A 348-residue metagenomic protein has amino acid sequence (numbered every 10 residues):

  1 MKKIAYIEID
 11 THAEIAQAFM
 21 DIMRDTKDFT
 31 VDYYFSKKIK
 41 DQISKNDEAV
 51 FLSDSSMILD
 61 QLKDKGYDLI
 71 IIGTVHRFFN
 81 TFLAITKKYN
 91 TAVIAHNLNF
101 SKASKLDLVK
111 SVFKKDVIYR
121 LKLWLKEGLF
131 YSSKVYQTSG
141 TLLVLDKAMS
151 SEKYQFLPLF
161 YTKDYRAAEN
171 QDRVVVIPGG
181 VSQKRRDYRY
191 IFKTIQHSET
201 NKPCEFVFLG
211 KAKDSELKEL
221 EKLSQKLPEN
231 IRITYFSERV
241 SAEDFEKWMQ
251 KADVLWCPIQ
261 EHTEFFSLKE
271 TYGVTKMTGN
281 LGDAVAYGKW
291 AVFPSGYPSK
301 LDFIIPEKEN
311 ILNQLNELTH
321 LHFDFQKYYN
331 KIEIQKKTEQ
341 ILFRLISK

Functional and structural regions predicted by a protein language model:
A5, A167-E199, E205-L209: Conserved donor-binding/catalytic core segment of Leloir-type glycosyltransferases
A5-Y6, L59-F79, A92-V93: Short N-terminal targeting/anchoring amphipathic segment
N99-K102, L106-T141: Membrane-proximal helix-turn-helix segments that form the acceptor-binding/catalytic region of lipid-linked
K126-A167, I177: Donor nucleotide-sugar binding/catalytic pocket of nucleotide-sugar-dependent glycosyltransferases
E205-E219, E238: Glycosyltransferase donor-sugar binding loop
E219-V254: Nucleotide-activated donor-binding/catalytic signature segment of Leloir-type glycosyltransferases, i.e., the conserved
C257-G282, A286, P294-D302: Nucleotide-sugar-dependent
P306-K348: A charged, aromatic-enriched C-terminal amphipathic alpha-helix characteristic of glycosyltransferases across folds
